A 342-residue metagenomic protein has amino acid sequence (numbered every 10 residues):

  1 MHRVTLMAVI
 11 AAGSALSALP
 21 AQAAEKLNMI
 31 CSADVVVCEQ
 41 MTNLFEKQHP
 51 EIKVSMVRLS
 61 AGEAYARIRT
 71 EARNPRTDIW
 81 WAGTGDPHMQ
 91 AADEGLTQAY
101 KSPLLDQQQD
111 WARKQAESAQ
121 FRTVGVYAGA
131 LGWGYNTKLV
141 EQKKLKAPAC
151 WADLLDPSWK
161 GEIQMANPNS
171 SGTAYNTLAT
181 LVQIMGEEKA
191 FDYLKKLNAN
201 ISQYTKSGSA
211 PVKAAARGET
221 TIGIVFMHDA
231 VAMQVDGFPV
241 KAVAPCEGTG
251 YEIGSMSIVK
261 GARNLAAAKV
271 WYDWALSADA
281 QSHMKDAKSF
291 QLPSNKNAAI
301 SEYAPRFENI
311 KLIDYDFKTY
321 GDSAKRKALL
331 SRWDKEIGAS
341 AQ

Functional and structural regions predicted by a protein language model:
L19-A23: Sec/Tat signal peptide C-region and signal peptidase I cleavage site
A24-M89: Early extracytoplasmic/lumenal segment of secretory-pathway proteins
S32-E39, R76-E219: Extracytoplasmic ligand-binding site segments that recognize negatively charged/polar headgroups
D86-Q90, A216, T221-P239: A ligand-binding cleft/hinge motif common to bilobed small-molecule-binding domains
Q98-D106, T123, A152, F238-G250 (+1 more regions): Short beta-strand->loop
G129, Y193-N198, Y204-T205, D236-K260 (+1 more regions): Periplasmic-binding protein-like
G254-F317: Mature extracytoplasmic/periplasmic domains
Y315-Q342: Conserved C-terminal helix/tail region of periplasmic/extracytoplasmic solute-binding proteins
